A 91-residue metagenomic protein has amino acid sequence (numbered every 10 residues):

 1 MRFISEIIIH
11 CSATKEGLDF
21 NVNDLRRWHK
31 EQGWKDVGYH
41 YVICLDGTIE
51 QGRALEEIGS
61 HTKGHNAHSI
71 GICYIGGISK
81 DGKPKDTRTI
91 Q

Functional and structural regions predicted by a protein language model:
R2-Q91: Active-site-adjacent loop/helix surface patches within enzyme catalytic domains that shape the substrate-binding cleft
